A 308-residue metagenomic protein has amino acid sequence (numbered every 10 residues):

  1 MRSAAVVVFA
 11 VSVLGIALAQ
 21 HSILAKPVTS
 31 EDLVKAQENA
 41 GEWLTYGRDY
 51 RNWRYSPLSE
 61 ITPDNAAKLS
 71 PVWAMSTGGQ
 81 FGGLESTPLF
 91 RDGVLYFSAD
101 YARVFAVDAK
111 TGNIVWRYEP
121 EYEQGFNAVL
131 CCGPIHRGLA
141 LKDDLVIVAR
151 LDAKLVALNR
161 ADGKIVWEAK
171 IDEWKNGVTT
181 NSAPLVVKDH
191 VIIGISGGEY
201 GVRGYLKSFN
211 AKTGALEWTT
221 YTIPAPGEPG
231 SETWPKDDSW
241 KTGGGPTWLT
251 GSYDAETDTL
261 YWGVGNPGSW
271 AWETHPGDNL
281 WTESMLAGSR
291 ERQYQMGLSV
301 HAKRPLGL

Functional and structural regions predicted by a protein language model:
A4-A17: Bacterial N-terminal signal peptides
S12, V202, W281: Residue-level signal for beta-strand positions within conserved beta-sheet cores that form or flank
H21-P71, T222-P229: Blade/loop signatures of beta-propeller domains
W43-G47, G83-R103, A128-L155, T179-R203 (+2 more regions): Repeat-blade elements of multi-bladed beta-propeller folds
Y50, S56-Y96, A128-V129: Asp/Glu-centered strand-loop micro-motifs enriched in Gly/Pro and often flanked by an aromatic residue
N65-G78, V104-L130, K142, K154-K175 (+2 more regions): Extracytoplasmic/lumenal domain signature
